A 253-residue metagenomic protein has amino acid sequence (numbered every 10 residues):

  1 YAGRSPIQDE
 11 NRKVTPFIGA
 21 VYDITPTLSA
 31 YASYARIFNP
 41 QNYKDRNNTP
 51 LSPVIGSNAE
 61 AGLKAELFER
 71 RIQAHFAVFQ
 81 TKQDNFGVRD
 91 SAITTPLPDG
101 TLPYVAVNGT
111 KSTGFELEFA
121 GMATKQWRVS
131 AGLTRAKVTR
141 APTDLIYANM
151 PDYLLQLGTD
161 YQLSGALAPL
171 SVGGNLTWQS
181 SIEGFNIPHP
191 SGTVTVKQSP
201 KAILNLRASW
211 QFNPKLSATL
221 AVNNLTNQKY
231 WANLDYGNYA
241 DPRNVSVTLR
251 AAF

Functional and structural regions predicted by a protein language model:
Y1-L28, D45-R46, G132, T139: Signature of Gram-negative outer-membrane beta-barrel scaffolds
E10-V14, I55-A59, R70, Q80 (+4 more regions): Residues that define the transmembrane beta-barrel architecture of outer-membrane proteins
R12, A20-D23, P53, L63-L67 (+5 more regions): Residue-level signature of outer-membrane beta-barrel architecture
I18, A32, A74-V78, F119 (+6 more regions): Membrane-embedded beta-strand positions of outer-membrane beta-barrel proteins
D23, S29-S33, V54-F115, A120-M122 (+2 more regions): Membrane-embedded beta-barrel scaffold of Gram-negative outer-membrane proteins
T27-A30, E69-A74, Q126-V129, G165-L170 (+3 more regions): Repeated loop/turn-to-beta-strand initiation elements of outer-membrane beta-barrel proteins
K82, T177-H189, S209-F253: C-terminal beta-signal and adjacent terminal beta-strands/loops of Gram-negative outer-membrane beta-barrel proteins
Y104-I187, T226-K229: Gram-negative outer-membrane beta-barrel transporters
